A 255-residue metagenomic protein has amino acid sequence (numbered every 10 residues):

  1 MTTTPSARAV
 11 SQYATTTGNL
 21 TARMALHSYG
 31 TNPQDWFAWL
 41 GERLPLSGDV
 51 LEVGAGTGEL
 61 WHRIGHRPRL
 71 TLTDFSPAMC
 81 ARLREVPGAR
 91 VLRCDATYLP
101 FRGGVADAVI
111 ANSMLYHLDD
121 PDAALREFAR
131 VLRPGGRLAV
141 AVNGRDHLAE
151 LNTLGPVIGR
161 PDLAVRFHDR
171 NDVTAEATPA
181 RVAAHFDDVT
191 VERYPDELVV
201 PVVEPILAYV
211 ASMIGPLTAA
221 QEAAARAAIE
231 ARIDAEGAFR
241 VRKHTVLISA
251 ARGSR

Functional and structural regions predicted by a protein language model:
M1-S47, E59-L60: Conserved class I S-adenosyl-L-methionine
H27, P33, T57, D172-V173 (+1 more regions): Conserved Class I S-adenosyl-L-methionine
D49-Y98: Class I SAM-dependent methyltransferase SAM/SAH-binding core
T97-V109: A short acidic, Gly/Pro-enriched loop at the edge of an enzyme's catalytic core that lines a small-molecule cofactor
A108-P121, G144: A short SAM/SAH-binding and catalytic strip from SAM-dependent methyltransferases
D122-A123, A129, R133-E197, L217-A220: Conserved catalytic/acceptor-binding region of the Class I
